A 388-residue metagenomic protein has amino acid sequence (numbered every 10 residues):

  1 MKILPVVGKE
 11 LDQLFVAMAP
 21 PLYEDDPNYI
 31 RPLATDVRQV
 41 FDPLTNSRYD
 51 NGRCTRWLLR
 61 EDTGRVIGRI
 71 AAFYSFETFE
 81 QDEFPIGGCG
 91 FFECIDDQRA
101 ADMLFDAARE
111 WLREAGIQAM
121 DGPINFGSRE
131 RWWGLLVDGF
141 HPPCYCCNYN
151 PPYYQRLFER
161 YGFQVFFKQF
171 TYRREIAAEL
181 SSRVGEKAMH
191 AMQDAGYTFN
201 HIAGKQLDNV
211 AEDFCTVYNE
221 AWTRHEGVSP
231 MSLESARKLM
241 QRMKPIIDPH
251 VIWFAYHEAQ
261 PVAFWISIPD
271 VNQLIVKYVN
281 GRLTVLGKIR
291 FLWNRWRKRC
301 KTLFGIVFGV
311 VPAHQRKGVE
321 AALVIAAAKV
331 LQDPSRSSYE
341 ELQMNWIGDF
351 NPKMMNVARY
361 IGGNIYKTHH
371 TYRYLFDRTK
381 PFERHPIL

Functional and structural regions predicted by a protein language model:
M1-N28, D377, H385: Generic start-of-chain signal for non-secretory N-termini
A19-D62, I70-E80, H201, Q206-G309: A conserved beta-strand-loop-helix scaffold within acyl/acetyltransferase catalytic domains
V66, F76-F79, S128-E130, E179 (+6 more regions): Flexible loop/turn segments at secondary-structure boundaries
F79-G162, G281-I361: Acyl-donor binding region in acyl/amide transferases
N148-G227, V251: Acyltransferase donor/substrate-recognition loop-hinge adjacent to the catalytic core
R173-A188, H370-L388: C-terminal "cap" of GNAT-fold acetyltransferases
Y256-H257, W265-V271, I306-P312, L323 (+4 more regions): Active-site proximal loops enriched in glycine and acidic residues that flank catalytic Cys/His/Asp and coordinate
